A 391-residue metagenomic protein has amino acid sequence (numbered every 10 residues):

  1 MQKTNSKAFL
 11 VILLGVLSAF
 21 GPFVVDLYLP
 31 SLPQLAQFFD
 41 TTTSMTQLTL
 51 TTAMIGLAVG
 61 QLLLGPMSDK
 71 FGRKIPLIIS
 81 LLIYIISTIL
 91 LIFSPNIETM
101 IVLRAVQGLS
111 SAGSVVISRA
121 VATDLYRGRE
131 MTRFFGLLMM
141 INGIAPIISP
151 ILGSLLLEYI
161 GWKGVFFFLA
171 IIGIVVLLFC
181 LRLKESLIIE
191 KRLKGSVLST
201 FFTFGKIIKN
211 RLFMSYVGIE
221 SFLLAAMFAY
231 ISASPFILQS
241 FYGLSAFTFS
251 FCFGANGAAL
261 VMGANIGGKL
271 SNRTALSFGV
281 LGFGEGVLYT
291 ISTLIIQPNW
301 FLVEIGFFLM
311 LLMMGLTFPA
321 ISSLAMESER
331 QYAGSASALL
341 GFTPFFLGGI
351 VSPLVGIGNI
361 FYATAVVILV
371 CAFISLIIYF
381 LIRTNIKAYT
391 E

Functional and structural regions predicted by a protein language model:
Q2-K3, E185-Y216: Juxtamembrane intracellular "pre-TM" segments in multi-pass secondary transporters
D40, G72, F93-T99, S110 (+2 more regions): Helix-breaking motifs and short loop linkers at transmembrane-helix boundaries and internal kinks in secondary membrane
V59-E98: Conserved MFS/SLC helix-loop-helix module at the cytosolic interface between two early adjacent transmembrane helices
I83, S87-L90, E98-V106, F301-L309: Paired small-residue
T99, G128, G136-L181: Helix-loop-helix hairpin linking two adjacent transmembrane segments in secondary transporters
L103-I144: Cytoplasmic helix-loop-helix junction between adjacent transmembrane helices in 12-TM secondary transporters
L276-P319: C-terminal transmembrane helical hairpin of 12-TM major facilitator-type secondary transporters
L324-I360, V367-I368: A late C-terminal transmembrane helix in Major Facilitator Superfamily
